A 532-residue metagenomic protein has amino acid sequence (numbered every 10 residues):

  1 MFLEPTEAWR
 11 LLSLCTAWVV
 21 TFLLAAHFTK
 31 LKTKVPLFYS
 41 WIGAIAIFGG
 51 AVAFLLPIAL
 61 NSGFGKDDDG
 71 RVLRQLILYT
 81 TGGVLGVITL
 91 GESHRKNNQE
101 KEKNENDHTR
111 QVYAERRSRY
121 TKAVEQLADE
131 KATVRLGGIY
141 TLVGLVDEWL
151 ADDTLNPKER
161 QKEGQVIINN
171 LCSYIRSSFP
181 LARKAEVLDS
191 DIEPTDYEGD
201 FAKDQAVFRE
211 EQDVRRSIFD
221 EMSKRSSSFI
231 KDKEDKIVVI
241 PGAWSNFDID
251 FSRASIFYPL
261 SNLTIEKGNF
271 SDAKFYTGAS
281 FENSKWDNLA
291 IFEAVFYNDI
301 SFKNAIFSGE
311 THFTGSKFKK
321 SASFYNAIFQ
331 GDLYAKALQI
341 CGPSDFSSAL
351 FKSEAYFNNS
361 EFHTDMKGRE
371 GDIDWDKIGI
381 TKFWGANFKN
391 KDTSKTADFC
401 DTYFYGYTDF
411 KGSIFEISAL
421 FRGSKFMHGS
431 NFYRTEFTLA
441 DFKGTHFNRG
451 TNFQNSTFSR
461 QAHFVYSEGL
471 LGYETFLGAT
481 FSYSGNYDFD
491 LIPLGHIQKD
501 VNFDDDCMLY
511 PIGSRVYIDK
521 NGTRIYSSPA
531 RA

Functional and structural regions predicted by a protein language model:
M1-I88: Short hydrophobic membrane-inserting helices
P36-G43, K131, L471, P511: Alpha-helix initiation/capping motif
N61-A151: Membrane-proximal alpha-helical anchors
D107-T109, S118-E125, T133-L136, Y140 (+3 more regions): N-terminal leader/targeting and pre-domain segments
